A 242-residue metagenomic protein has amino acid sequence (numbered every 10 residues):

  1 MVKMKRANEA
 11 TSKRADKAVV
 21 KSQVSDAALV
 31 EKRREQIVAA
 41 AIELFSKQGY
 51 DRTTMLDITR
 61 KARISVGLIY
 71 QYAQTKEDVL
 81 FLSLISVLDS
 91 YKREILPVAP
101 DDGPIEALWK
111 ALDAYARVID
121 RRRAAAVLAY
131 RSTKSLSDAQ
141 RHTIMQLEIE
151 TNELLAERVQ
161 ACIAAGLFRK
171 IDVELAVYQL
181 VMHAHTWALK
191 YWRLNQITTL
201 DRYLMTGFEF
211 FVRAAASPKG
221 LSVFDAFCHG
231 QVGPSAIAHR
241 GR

Functional and structural regions predicted by a protein language model:
M1-K21, A114-R117, R121, E153 (+3 more regions): C-terminal peripheral helix-coil segments that are non-catalytic and often amphipathic
R33, I37-F45, Y91, Y115: Short hydrophobic clusters on alpha-helical segments that form packing/core surfaces in small helical domains
Q36, L44-D78, L82: Helix-turn-helix
K47-D51, R122, A165: Short coil/turn segments at alpha/beta junctions that flank glycine-rich nucleotide-binding fingerprints
L82, L96-A124, A176-L180, F224-V232: Hydrophobic alpha-helical connector segments
I85-Y91: Short, basic, alpha-helical segments at the C-terminal edge of helix-turn-helix-like DNA-binding modules
D89, A139-A165, E174-Y178, R202-T206: Amphipathic alpha-helical packing segments from all-alpha helical-bundle domains
D120-A139, L189, F224-C228: Amphipathic alpha-helical segments used for helix-helix packing
